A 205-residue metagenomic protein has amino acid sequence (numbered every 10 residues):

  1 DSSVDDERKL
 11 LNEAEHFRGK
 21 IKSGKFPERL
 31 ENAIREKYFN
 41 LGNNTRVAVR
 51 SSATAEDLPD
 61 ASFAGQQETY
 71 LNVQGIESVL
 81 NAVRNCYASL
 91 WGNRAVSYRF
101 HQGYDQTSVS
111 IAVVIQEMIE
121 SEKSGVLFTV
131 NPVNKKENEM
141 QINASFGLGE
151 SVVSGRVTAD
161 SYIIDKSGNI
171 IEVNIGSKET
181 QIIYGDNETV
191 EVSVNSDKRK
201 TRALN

Functional and structural regions predicted by a protein language model:
D1-V114, K123, N195-N205: N-terminal beta-alpha lobe that positions the nucleotide/phosphoryl donor in ATP/NTP-coupled carboxylate activation
A53, E117-I119, F146: Short, flexible loop/turn elements at secondary-structure junctions
D60-A61, V126, V152-S154: Short conserved micro-motifs at the rims of enzyme active sites and ligand-binding pockets
S124, V130-N131: Segments forming glycine/polar-rich beta-alpha architectures that bind adenosine-containing cofactors
N131-P132, V152: Short, acidic, Ser/Thr-enriched surface-loop or helix-capping motifs
E139-N205: Conserved catalytic alpha/beta cores of large enzymes that bind or transform nucleotide phosphates and polynucleotides
